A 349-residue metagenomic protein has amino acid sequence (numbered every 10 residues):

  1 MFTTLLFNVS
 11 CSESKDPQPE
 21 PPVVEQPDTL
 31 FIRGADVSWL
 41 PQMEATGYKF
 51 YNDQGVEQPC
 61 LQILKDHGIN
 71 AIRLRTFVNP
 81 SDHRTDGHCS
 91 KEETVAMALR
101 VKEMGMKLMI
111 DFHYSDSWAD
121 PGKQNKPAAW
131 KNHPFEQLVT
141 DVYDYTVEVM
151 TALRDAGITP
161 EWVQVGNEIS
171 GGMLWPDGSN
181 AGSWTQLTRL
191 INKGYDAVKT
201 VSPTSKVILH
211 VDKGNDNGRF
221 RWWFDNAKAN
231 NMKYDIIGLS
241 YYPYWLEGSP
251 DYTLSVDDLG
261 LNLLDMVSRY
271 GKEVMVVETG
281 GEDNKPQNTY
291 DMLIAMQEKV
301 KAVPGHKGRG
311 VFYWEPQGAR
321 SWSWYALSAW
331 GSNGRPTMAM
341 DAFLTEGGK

Functional and structural regions predicted by a protein language model:
T4-P27: Bacterial Sec-dependent N-terminal signal peptides
E25-K107, H113-V142, E148: N-terminal substrate-binding region of glycoside hydrolase catalytic domains
T29-R33, G68-N70, K102-L108, A156-E161 (+4 more regions): Short, well-ordered coil/turn segments that N-cap beta-strands
A35, L64, D111, V163 (+3 more regions): Conserved, mostly hydrophobic/aromatic
V37-L40, F77-N79, H113-S117, V165-S170 (+4 more regions): Active-site beta-loop-alpha junctions enriched in small/polar residues
G87-V95, D120-N226, N231-Y234, L246-L261 (+2 more regions): Active-site cleft segment of glycoside hydrolase catalytic domains centered on the general acid/base Glu
D265-G271, D283-K349: Aromatic-rich peripheral "rim/lid" segments of glycoside hydrolase catalytic domains that contact and position glycan
V274-E278: Active-site neighborhood of phospho(di)ester-bond hydrolases with catalytic His/Asp-centered motifs
